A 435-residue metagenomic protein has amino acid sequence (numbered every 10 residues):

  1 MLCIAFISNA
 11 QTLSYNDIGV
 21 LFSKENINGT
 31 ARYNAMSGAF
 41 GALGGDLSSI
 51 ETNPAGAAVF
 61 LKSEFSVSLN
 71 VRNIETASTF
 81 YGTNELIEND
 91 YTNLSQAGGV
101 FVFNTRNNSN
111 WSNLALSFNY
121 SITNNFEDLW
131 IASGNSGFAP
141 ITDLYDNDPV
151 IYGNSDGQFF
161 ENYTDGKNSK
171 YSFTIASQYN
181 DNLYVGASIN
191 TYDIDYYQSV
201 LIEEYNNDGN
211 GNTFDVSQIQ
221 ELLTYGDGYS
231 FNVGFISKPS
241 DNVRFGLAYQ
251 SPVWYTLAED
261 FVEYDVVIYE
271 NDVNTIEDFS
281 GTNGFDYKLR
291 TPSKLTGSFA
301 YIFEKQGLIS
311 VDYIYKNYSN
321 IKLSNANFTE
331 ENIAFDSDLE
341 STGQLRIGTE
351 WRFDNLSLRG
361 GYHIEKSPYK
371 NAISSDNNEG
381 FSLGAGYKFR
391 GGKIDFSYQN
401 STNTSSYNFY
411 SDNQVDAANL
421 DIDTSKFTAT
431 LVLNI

Functional and structural regions predicted by a protein language model:
A5-I7: N-terminal signal peptide c-region/cleavage motif recognized by signal peptidases
Q11-Y33, V102-I435: Outer-membrane beta-barrel porins/channels
A31, L43-T52, A58-I131, G166-S169: Outer-membrane beta-barrel translocator/receptor signature
T52-N53, V415: Short structured motifs
